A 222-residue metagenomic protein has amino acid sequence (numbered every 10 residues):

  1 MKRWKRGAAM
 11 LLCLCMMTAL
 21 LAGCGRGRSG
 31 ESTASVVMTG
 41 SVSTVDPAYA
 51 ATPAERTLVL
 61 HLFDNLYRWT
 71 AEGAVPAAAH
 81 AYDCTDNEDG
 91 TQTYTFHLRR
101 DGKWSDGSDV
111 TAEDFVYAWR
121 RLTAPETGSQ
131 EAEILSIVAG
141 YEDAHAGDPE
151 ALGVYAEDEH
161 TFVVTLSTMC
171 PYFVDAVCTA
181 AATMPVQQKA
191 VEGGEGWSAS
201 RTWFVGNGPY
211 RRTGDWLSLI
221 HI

Functional and structural regions predicted by a protein language model:
M1-A34, T44-A48, G73, E113: Short, low-complexity disordered leader/linker segments with a strong preference for bacterial N-terminal type II
R28-G30, V42-Y49, T70-P76, S105-D106 (+2 more regions): Short, solvent-exposed loop/turn elements at domain surfaces
V37-D89, V205-N207: N-terminal lobe/hinge region of extracytoplasmic solute-binding protein
T39-V42, A71-E72, R99-D101, F115 (+4 more regions): Solvent-exposed coil/turn segments that connect beta secondary-structure elements in extracytoplasmic/periplasmic
L60, D64, E113-R121, D175: Solvent-exposed, polar/charged alpha-helical surfaces in well-ordered, non-transmembrane soluble domains, broadly
Y67, A71, K103, R120-T127 (+3 more regions): Sec-exported extracytoplasmic/periplasmic mature domains
A81-E131, V163: Aromatic- and charge-enriched surface segment that lines or borders ligand/interaction sites
L166-I220: Gly/Pro-rich hinge or "lid" segments in bacterial periplasmic/extracellular proteins
